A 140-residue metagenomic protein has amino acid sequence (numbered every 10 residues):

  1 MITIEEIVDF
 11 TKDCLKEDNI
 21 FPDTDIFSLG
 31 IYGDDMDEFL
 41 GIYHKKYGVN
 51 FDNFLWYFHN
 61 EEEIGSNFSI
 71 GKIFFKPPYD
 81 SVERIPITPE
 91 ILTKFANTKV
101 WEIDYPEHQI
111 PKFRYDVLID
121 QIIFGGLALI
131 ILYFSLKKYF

Functional and structural regions predicted by a protein language model:
M1-E17, F95, D104: Thiotemplate assembly-line natural product biosynthesis machinery
K12-I31, F51-E62: Phosphopantetheine carrier-protein modules
E38: Catalytic phosphate/metal-binding cores of nucleic-acid and nucleotide-processing enzymes, i.e., regions that mediate
N60-T98: Extracytoplasmic/lumenal ectodomains and periplasmic regions of secretory and membrane proteins
I87-V117: Juxtamembrane amphipathic/hinge helix adjacent to a transmembrane helix
E107-F140: C-terminal single-pass membrane-anchor helix
